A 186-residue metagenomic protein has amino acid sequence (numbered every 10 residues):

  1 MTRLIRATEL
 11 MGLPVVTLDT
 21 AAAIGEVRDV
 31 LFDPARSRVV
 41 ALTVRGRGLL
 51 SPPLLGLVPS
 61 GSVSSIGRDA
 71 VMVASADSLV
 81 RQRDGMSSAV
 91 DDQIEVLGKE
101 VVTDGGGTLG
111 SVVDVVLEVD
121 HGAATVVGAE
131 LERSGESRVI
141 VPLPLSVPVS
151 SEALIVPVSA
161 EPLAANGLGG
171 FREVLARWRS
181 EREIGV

Functional and structural regions predicted by a protein language model:
M1-V186: Peripheral interaction segments used for macromolecular assembly
